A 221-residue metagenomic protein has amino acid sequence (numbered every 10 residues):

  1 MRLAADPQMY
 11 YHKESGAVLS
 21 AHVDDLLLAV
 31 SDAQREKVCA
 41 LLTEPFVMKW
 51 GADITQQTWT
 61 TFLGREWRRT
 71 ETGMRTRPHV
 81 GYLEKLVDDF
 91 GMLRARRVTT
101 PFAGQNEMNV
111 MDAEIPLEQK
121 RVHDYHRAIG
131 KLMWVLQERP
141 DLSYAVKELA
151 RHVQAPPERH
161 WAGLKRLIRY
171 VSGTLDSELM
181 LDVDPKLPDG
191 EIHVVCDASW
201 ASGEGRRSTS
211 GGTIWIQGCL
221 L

Functional and structural regions predicted by a protein language model:
M1-L221: Long, low-complexity, charge-biased intrinsically disordered regions
